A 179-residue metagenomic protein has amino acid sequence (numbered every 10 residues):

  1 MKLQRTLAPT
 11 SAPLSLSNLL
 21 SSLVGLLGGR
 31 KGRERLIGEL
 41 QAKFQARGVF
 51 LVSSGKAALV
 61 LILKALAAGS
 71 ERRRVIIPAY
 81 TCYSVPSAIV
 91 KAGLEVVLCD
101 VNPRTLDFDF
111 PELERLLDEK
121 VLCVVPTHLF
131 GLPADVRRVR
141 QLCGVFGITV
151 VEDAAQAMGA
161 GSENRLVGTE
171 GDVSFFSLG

Functional and structural regions predicted by a protein language model:
M1-S70, A92: Conserved PLP-binding active-site segment in aminotransferase class I/II-type PLP enzymes
R33, G55-L59, T81-C82, L106 (+2 more regions): Conserved donor sugar-nucleotide recognition element shared by glycan-biosynthetic enzymes
G48, E95-V97, T149: Conserved beta-strand segments of alpha/beta enzyme cores
L51-S54, I77, P126: A short beta-strand submotif of the Rossmann-like class I SAM-dependent methyltransferase core that lines
I62-L116: Conserved PLP-anchoring active-site segment centered on the Schiff-base-forming lysine
R104-G179: Active-site phosphate-binding strand-loop segment of PLP-dependent enzymes
